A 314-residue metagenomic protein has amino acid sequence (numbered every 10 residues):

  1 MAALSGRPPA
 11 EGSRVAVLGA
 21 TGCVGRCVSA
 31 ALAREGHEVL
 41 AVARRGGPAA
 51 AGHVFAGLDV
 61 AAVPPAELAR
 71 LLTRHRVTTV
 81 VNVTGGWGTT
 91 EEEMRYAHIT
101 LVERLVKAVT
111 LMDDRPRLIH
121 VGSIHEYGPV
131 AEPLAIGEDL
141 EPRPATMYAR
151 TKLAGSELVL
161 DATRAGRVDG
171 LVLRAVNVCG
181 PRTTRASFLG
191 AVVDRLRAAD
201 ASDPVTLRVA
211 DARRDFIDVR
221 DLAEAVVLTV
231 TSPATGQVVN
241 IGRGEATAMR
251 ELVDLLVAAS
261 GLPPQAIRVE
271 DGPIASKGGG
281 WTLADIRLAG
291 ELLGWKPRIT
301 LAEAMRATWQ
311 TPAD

Functional and structural regions predicted by a protein language model:
R14-E35: N-terminal Rossmann NAD(P)H-binding glycine-rich loop of SDR-like oxidoreductase domains
V42-G47: N-terminal Rossmann-fold cofactor-binding loop
V60-I99: NAD(P)H-binding glycine-rich loop region in Rossmannoid oxidoreductase-like domains and their noncatalytic homologs
T84, I119-G122, A145, R174-V176 (+2 more regions): Active-site beta-alpha turn of Rossmann-fold NAD(P)-dependent dehydrogenases/reductases
R95-I99, L134, L140, A145-L153 (+3 more regions): Short-chain dehydrogenase/reductase
E103-M147: Conserved Rossmann-fold NAD(P)-dependent oxidoreductase catalytic core, especially the SDR/UDP-sugar
E132, L160-R214, V219, D254-V257: NAD(P)-dependent short-chain dehydrogenase/reductase
A199-D314: C-terminal substrate-binding subdomain of Rossmann-fold SDR/epimerase-dehydratase oxidoreductases
